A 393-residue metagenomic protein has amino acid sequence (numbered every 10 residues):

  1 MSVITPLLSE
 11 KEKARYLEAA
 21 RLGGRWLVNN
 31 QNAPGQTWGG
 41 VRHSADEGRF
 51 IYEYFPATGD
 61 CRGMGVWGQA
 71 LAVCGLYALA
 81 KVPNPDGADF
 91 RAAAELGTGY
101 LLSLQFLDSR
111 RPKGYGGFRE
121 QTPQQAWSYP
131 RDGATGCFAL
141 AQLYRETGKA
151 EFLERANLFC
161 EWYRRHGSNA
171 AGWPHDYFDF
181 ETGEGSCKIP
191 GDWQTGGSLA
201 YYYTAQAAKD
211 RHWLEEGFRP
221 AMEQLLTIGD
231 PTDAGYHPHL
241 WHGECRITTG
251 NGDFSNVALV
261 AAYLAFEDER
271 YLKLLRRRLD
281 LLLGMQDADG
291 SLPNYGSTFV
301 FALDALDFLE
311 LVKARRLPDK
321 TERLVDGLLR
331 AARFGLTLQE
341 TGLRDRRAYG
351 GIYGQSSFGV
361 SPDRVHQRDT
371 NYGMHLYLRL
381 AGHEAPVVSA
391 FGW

Functional and structural regions predicted by a protein language model:
M1-W26, N30, L76, V82 (+12 more regions): Terminal, non-catalytic domain-edge segments
K13, R62, G87, R91 (+7 more regions): Flexible, glycine- and charge-enriched loops at secondary-structure boundaries
R15-A19, S44-D46, E53-Y54, D60-C74 (+5 more regions): Aromatic- and histidine-enriched alpha-helix N-cap/loop-to-helix transition segments that scaffold the rims
V28-C61, L102-A126, R164-K188, Q224-R246 (+4 more regions): Glycine- and aromatic-rich loop/turn segments at beta-sheet edges
W67-S109: Post-signal peptide N-terminal segment of secreted/secretory-pathway proteins
A88-D89, Q121, S128-P130, A134-A141 (+2 more regions): Acidic/aromatic-lined carbohydrate-recognition and catalytic surfaces of CAZymes acting on diverse glycans
F90-T98, L102-L104, L143, T147 (+1 more regions): An active-site-proximal structural segment forming one wall of the substrate-binding cleft that immediately precedes
T122-P123, R145, A150, E161-R165 (+3 more regions): Active-site lining segments of carbohydrate-active enzymes
